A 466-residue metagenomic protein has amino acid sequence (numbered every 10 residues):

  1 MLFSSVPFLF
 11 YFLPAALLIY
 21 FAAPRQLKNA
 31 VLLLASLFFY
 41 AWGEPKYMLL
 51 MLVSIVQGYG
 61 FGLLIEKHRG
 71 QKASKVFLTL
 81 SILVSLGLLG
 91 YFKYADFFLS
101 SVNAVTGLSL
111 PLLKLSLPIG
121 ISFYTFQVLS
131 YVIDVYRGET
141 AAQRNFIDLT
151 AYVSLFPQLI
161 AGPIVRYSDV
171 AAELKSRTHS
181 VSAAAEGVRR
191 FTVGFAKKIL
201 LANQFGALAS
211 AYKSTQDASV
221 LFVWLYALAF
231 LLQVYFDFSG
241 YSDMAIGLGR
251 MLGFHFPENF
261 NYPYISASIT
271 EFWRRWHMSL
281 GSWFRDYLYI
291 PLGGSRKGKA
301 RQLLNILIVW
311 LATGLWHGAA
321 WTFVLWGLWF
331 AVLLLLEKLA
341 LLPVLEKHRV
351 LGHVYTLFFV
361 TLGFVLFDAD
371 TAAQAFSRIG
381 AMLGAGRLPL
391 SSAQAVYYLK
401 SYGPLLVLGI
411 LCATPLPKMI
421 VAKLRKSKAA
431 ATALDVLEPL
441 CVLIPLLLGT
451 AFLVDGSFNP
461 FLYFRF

Functional and structural regions predicted by a protein language model:
M1-R465: Membrane-embedded transmembrane alpha-helical bundles that form the catalytic cores of multi-pass lipid-modifying
